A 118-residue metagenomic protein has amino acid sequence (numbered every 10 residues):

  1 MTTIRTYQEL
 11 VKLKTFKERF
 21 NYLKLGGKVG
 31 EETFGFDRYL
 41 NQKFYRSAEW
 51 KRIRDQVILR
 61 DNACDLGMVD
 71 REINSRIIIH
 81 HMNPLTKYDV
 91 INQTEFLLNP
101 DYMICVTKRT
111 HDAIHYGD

Functional and structural regions predicted by a protein language model:
M1-R52, V69-I73: A boundary/linker detector
E31-Y39, L59, P84-Y88: Generic alpha-helix detector with strongest preference for long hydrophobic helices that associate with membranes
E49-N83, R109: Short cysteine-rich loop/turn motifs with clustered Cys
V69-I104, Y116-D118: Histidine-centered nuclease catalytic patch
T107, A113-I114: C-terminal structural segments of small proteins and small subunits
